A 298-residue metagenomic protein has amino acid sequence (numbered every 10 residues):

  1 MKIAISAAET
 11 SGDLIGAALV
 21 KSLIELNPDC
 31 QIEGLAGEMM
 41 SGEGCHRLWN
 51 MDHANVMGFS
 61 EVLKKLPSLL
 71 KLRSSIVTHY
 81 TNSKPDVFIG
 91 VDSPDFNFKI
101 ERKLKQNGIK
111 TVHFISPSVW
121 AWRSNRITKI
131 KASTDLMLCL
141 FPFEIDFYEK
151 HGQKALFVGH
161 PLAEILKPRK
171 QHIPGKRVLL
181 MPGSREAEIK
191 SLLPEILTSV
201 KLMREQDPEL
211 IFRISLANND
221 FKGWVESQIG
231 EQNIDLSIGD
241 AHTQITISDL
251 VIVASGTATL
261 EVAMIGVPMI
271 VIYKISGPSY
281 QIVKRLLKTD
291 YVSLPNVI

Functional and structural regions predicted by a protein language model:
M1-I298: Nucleotide-activated sugar donor-binding and catalytic core shared by glycosyltransferases and related lipid-linked
